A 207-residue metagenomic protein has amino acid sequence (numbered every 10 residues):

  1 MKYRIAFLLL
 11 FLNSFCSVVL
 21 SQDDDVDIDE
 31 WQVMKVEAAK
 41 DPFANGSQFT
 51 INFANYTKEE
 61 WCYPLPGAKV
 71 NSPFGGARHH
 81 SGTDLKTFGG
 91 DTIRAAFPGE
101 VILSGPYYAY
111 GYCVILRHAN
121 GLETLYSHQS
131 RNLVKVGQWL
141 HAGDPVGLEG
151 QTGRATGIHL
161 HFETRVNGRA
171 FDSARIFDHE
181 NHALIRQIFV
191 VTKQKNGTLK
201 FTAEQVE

Functional and structural regions predicted by a protein language model:
K2-R4, L8, N13-G76, N181-E207: Polar/charged, compositionally biased leader and regulatory segments
Y56-C62, G75-P106: Short, glycine/small-residue-enriched coil/turn segments at secondary-structure junctions
V70, I93, G99-V101, G137-E149: A structural signal for short beta-strand/turn segments enriched in small hydrophobics and glycine
P73, S104-G105, N132, E149-T152: Residue-level recognition of beta-strand microenvironments
H80, A95-L133, H159: Zn2+-dependent peptidoglycan hydrolase active-site motif and core
V114-H118, Q138-K195: Conserved, short, structured surface segments that act as functional micro-motifs
